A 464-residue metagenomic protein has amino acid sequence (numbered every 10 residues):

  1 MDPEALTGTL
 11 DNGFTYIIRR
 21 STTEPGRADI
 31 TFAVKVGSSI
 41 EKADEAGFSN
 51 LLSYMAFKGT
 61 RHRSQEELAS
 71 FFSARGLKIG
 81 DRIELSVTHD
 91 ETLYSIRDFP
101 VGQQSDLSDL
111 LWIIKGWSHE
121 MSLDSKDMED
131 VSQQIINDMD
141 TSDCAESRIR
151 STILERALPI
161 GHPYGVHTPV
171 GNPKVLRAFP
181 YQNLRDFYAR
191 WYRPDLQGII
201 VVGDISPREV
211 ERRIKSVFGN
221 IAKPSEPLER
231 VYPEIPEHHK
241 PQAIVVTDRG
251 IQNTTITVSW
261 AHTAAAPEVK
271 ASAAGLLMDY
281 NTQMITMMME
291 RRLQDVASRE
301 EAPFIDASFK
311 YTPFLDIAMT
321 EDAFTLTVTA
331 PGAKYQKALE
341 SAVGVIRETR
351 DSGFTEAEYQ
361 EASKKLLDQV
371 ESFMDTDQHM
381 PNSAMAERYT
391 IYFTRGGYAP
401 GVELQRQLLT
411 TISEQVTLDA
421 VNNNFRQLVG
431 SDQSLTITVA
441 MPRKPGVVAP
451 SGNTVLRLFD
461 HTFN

Functional and structural regions predicted by a protein language model:
M1-A5, L10-F14, E24-K35, A43-F48 (+14 more regions): Extracytoplasmic
M1-R20, I200, S206-T282, T286-A302 (+4 more regions): Proteolytic maturation boundary segments
I17-R20, G80-L85, D186-Y188, I244-V246 (+1 more regions): Short beta-strand/turn micro-motifs at beta-sheet edges
I18, V34-K42, L52-T60, T92-Q104 (+8 more regions): Second-shell loop/turn segments in exported
A28-I30, N50, D90, Y164-V166 (+6 more regions): Short acidic (Asp/Glu) and glycine-rich catalytic loops that position anionic groups and cofactors
D29-R97, V166-V170, M287-E321: M16/MPP (pitrilysin/insulinase) zinc-metallopeptidase core fold and M16-derived inactive scaffolds
R61, L68-F187, P236, Q242 (+4 more regions): Acidic/histidine-enriched segments that form metal/cofactor-coordinating and catalytic pocket/exosite environments
V258, T263-A266, G275-E356: Structured mid-domain segments that build the active-site/substrate or prosthetic-cofactor binding neighborhood
